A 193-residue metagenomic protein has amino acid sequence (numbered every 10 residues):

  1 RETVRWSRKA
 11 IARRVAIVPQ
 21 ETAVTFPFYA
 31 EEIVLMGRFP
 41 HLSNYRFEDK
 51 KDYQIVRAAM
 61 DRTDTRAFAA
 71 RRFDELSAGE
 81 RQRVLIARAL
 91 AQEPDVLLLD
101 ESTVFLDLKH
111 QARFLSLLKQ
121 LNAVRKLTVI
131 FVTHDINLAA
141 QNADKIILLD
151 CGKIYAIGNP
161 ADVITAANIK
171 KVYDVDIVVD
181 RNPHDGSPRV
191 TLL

Functional and structural regions predicted by a protein language model:
R1-A10: ABC ATPase NBD Q-loop/coupling interface
L35, K50-F68: Conserved ABC ATPase "signature" region
R46, R72-L76, E80: Conserved ABC ATPase signature
E93: Conserved catalytic motifs of ABC-family nucleotide-binding domains
L97-E101: Catalytic Walker B motif of ABC-type/P-loop ATPase nucleotide-binding domains
V172-L193: ABC ATPase nucleotide-binding domains
